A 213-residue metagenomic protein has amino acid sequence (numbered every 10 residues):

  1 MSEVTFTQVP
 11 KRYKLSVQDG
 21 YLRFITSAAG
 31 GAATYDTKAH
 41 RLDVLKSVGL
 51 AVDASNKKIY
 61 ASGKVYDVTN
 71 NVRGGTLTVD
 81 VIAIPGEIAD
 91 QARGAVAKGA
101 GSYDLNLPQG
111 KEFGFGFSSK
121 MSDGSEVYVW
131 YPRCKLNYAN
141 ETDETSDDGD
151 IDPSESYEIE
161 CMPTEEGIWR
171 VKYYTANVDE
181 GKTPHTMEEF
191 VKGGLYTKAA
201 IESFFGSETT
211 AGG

Functional and structural regions predicted by a protein language model:
M1-L45, S207-G213: Polar/acidic, low-complexity leader/linker segments enriched in S/T/G and N/D
R41, A51-S62: N-terminal "mature-chain" segments and other terminal, solvent-exposed stretches
G63-T69, G101-L105, E141-D148: Catalytic micro-motifs at enzyme active sites that drive phosphoryl/nucleotidyl and oxygen chemistry
K64-I88, I151-T164: Oligomerization/assembly interface segments of phage tail-like spikes and tubes
V81-P85, S119-D123, K135-Y138, C161-E165: Beta-strand elements of well-folded, non-transmembrane domains
I84-N106: Charged, amphipathic alpha-helical segments
N106-E144: Short helix-loop boundary/capping segments
C134-G213: Mixed-charge, glycine-accented linear interaction segment located at domain edges/termini
